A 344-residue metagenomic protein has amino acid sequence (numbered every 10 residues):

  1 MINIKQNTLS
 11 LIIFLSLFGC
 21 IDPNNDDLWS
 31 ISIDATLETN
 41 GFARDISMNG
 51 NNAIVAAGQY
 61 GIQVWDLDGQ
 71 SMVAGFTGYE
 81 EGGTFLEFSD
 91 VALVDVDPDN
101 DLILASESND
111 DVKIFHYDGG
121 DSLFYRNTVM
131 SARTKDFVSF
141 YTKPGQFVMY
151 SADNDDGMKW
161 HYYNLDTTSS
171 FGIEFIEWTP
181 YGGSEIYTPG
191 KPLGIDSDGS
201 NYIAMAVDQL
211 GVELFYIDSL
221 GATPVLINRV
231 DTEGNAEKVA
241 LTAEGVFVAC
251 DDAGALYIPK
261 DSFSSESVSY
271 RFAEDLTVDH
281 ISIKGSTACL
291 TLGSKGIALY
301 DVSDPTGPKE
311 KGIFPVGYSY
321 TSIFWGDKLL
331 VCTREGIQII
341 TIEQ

Functional and structural regions predicted by a protein language model:
M1-G19: Sec-dependent bacterial lipoprotein signal peptides
C20-Q344: Feature marking well-ordered beta-strand scaffolds used for ligand recognition
